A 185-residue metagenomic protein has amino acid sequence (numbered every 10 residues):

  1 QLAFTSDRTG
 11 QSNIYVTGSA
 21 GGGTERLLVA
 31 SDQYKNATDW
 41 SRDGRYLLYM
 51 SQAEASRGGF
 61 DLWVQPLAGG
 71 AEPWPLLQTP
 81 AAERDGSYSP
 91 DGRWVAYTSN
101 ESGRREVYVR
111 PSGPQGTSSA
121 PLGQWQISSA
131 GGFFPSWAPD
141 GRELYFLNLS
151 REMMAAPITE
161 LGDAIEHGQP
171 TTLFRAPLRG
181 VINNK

Functional and structural regions predicted by a protein language model:
Q1, T5-L27, N36-A37, D43-P75 (+3 more regions): Beta-propeller blade-edge and WD-like acidic-aromatic loop motif
W74-R84: Outer membrane beta-barrel strand-and-loop segments of large Gram-negative receptors, especially TonB-dependent
A82-R84, L122-P135, E166-K185: Conserved blade-ending motifs and adjacent loop-strand segments that build the rim/top face of beta-propeller domains
F134-L144: A contiguous pocket-lining binding segment that forms or flanks enzyme active sites
